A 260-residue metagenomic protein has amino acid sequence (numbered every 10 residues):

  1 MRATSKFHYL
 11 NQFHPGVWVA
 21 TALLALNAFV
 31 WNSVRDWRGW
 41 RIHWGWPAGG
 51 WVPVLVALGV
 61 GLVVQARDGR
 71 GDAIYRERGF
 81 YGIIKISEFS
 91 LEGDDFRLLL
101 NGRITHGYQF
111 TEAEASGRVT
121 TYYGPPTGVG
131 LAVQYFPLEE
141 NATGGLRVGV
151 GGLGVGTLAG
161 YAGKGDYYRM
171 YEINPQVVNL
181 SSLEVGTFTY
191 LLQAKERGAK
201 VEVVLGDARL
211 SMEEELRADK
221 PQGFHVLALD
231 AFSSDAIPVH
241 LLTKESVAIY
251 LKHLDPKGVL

Functional and structural regions predicted by a protein language model:
M1-L260: Alpha-helical transmembrane segments of multi-pass membrane proteins
